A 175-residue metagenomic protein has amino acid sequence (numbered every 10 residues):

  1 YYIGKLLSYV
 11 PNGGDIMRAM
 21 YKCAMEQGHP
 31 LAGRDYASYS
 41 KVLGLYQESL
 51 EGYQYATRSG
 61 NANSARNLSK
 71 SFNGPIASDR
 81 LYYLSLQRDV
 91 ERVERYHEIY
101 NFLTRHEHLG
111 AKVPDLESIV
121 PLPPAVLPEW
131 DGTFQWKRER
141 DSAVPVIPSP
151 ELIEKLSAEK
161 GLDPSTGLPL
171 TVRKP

Functional and structural regions predicted by a protein language model:
Y1, L7-V10, E26-G33, S40 (+4 more regions): Short helix-capping/linker turns of helical repeat alpha-solenoids
K5, Y21-K22, S38, Q54: Amphipathic alpha-helical repeat scaffolds
V10-M20, L43-G52, R88-R92: Structural signature of tandem alpha-helical TPR/SEL1-like repeats, specifically the intra-repeat loop/turn
L50-A62, S69-H106: TPR/TPR-like (Sel1-like) alpha-helical repeat modules
N67-N73, E117-P121: Acidic helix/loop microenvironments that form the catalytic cleft of cell-wall polysaccharide enzymes
L86, E91-D141: Extracytoplasmic and endomembrane cell-envelope/extracellular-matrix remodeling and assembly machinery
P121-P175: Long C-terminal extensions of eukaryotic subunits of large macromolecular complexes
